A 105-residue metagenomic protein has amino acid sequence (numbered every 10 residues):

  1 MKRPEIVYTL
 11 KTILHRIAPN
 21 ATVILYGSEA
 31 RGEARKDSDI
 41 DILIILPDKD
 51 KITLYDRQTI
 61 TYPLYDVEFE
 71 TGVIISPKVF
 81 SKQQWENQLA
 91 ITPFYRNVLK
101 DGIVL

Functional and structural regions predicted by a protein language model:
M1-T22, A30-K36, P47-L105: Catalytic core of pol beta-like nucleotidyltransferases
I40-I45: Short beta-strand->loop micro-motif that forms the acidic, two-metal-ion catalytic signature in nucleotide-processing
